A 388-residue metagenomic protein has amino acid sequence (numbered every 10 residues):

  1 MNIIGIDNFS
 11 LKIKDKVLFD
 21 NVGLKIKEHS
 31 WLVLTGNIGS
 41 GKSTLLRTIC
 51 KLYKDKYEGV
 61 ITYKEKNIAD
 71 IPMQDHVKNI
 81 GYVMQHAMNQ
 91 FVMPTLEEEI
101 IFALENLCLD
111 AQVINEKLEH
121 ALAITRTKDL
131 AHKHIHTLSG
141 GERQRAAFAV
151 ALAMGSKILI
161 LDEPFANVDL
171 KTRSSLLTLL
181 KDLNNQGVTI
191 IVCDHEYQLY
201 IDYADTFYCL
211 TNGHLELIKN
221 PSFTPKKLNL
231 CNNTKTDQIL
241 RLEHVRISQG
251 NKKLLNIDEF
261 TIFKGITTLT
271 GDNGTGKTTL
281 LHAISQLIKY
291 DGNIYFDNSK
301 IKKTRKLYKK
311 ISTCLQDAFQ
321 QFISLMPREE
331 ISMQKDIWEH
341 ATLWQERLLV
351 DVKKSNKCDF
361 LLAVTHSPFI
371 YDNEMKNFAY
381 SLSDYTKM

Functional and structural regions predicted by a protein language model:
C50-K51, S285: Helix-to-loop junction immediately C-terminal to a conserved catalytic motif
Y57-I68, H76, G292-K303, L307: Conserved ABC transporter NBD signature motif
Q112-L130, S332-K335, V350: Conserved ABC ATPase "signature" region
H134-L138, E142, I337: Conserved ABC ATPase signature
A146-F148, L348: Hydrophobic anchor residue at the start of the ABC signature
L159-E163: Catalytic Walker B motif of ABC-type/P-loop ATPase nucleotide-binding domains
C193-H195, V364-H366: H-loop/switch region of ABC-family ATPase nucleotide-binding domains
